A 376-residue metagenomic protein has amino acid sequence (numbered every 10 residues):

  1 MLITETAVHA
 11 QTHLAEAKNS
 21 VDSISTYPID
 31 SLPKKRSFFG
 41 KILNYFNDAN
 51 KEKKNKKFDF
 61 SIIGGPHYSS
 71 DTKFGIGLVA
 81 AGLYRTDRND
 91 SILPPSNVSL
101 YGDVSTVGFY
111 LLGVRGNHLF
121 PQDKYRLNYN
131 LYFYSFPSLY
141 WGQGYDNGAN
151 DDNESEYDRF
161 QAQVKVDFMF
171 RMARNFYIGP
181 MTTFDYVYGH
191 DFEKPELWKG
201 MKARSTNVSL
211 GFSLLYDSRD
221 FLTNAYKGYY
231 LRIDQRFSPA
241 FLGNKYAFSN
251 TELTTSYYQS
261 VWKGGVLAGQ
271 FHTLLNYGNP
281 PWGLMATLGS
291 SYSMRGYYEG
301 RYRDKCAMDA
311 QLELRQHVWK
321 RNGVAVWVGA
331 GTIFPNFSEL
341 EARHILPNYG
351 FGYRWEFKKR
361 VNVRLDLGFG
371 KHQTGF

Functional and structural regions predicted by a protein language model:
L2-H9: C-terminal segment of classical bacterial N-terminal signal peptides
H13-N130, M201-Y226, Q316-G323, I333-F337 (+3 more regions): Outer-membrane beta-barrel initiation region
L14, N19-I42, F46-A49, F58 (+4 more regions): Transmembrane beta-strand segments of outer-membrane beta-barrel domains in Gram-negative and organellar OMPs
E52-S61, H67-K202, R303-D304, N362-V363 (+1 more regions): Gram-negative/organellar outer-membrane beta-barrel architecture
F60-I62, I76-L78, Y110-V114, F160-V166 (+8 more regions): Hydrophobic, lipid-facing positions within transmembrane beta-strands of outer-membrane proteins
F60-I62, S96-L100, Y125-L131, Y177-P180 (+7 more regions): Transmembrane beta-strands of outer-membrane beta-barrel proteins
G211-L215, R219-V318: C-terminal outer-membrane beta-barrel translocator/porin domains of Gram-negative envelope proteins and their
L214, F271, H344-N348, E356-F376: Predominantly the C-terminal beta-signal and adjacent terminal strand-loop region of outer-membrane beta-barrel
